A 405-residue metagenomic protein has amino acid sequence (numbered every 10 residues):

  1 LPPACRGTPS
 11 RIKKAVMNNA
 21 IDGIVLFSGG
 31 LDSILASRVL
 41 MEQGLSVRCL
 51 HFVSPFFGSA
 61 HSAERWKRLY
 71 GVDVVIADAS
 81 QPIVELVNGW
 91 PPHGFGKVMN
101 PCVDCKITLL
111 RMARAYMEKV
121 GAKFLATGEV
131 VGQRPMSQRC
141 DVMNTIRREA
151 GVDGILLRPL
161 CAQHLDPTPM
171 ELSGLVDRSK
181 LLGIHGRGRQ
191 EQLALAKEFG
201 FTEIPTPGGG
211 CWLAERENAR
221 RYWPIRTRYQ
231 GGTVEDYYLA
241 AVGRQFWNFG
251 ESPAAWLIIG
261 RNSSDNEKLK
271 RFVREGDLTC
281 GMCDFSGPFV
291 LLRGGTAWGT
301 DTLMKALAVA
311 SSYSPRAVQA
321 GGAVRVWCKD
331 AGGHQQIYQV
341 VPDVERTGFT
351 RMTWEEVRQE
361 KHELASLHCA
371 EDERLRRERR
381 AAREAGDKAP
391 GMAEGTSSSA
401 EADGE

Functional and structural regions predicted by a protein language model:
C5-F201, G333, W354-D403: ATP-dependent adenylation/nucleotidyltransferase module used to activate substrates
A150, I155-R379: AMP-forming adenylation/ATP pyrophosphatase catalytic core
